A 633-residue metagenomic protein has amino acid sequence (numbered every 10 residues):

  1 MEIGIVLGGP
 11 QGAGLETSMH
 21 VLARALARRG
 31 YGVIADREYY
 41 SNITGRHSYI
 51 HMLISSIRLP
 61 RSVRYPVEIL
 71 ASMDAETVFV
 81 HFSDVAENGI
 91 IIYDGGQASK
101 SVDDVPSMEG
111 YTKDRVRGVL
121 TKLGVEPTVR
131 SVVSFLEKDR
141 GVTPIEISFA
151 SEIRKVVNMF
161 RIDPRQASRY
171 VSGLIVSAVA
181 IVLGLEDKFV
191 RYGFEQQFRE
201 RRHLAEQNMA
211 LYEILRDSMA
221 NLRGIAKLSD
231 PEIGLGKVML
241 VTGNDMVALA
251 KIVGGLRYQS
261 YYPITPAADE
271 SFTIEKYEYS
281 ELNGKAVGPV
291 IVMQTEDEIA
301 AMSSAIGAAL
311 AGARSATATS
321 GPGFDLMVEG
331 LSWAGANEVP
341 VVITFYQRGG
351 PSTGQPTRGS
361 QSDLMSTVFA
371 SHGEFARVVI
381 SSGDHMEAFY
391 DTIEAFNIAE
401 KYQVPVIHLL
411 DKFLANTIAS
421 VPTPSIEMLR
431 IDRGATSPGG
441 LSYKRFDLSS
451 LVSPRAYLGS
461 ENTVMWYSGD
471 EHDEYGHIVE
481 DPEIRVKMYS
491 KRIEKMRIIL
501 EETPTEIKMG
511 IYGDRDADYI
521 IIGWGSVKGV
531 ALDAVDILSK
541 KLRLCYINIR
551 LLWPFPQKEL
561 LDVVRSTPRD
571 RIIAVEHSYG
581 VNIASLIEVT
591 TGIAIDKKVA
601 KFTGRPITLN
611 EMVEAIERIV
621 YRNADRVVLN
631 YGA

Functional and structural regions predicted by a protein language model:
M1-G254, Y258-S260, R571: Active-site cofactor/cluster-binding pocket
E2-V85, Y258, T265-F369, V378-A399: Thiamine diphosphate
Y40-I43, A98-V102, A268, G323-L326 (+5 more regions): Short gly/pro/ser/thr-enriched loop/turn and capping motifs at secondary-structure boundaries
F82-N88, G335, L561-P568: Short, conserved loop/helix-junction motifs that constitute active-site signature segments in enzyme catalytic cores
T143-S172, V176-D187, R191-Y212, E387-E400 (+1 more regions): Internal gly/pro-rich beta-alpha loop/helix module that stabilizes soluble enzyme cofactors or their anionic handles
F198, N221-G236, K251-L256, K276-G288 (+4 more regions): Gly-rich Lys/Arg/Thr-decorated short loops/hinges at beta-loop-alpha junctions or inter-strand turns that position
L240-N244, G254, F396, E400-A633: Flexible, low-complexity linker and terminal segments
